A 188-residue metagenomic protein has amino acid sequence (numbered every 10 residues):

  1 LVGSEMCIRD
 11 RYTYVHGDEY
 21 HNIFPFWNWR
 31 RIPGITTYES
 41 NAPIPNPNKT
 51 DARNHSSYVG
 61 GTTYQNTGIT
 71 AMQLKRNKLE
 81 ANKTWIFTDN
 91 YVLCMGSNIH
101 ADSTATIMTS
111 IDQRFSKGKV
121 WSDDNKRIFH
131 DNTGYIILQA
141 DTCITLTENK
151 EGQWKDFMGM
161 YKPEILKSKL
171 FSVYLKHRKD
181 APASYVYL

Functional and structural regions predicted by a protein language model:
S4-L188: Extended polysaccharide-engagement surfaces of secreted carbohydrate-active enzymes
